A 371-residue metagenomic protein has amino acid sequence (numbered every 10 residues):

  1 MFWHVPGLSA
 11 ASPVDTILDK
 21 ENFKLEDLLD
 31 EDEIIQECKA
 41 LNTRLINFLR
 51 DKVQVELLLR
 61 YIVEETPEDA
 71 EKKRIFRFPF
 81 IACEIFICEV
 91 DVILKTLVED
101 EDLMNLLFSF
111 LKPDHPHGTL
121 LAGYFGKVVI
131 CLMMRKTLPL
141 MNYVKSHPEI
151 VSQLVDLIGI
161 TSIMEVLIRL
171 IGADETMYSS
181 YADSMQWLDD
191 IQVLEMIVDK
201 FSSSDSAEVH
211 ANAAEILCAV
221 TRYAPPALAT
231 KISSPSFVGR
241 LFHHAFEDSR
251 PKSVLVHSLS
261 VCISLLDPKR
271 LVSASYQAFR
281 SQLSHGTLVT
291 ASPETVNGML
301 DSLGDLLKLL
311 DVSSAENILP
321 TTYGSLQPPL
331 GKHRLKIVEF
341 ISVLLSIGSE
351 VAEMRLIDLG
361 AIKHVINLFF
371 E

Functional and structural regions predicted by a protein language model:
M1-G239, R250-V256, I263, D267-R280 (+3 more regions): Elongated alpha-helical scaffolds that mediate protein-protein interactions in large eukaryotic proteins, primarily
S253-S260, L335-E339: P-loop NTPase catalytic cores that bind/hydrolyze ATP
R270, A274-Q277, L283-E371: Eukaryotic scaffolding regions of large macromolecular assemblies
